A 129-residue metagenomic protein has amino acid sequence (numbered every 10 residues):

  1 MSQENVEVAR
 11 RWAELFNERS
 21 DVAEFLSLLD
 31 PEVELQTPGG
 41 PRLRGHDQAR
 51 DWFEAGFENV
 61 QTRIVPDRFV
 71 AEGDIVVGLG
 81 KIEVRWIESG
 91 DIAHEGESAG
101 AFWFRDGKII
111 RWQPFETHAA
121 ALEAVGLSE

Functional and structural regions predicted by a protein language model:
M1-L28, A124-E129: Short, low-complexity N-terminal intrinsically disordered segments enriched in polar/charged residues
A9-W12, A23-L26, V33, G45 (+4 more regions): Hydrophobic pocket/interface hotspot
L15, V22-D74: A solvent-exposed, acidic/Ser-Thr-rich amphipathic alpha-helical stretch
N59, V84-A93: Short, cysteine-centered beta-strand-loop-beta hairpins and adjacent loop/turn segments enriched in charged/polar
Q61-I64, A93-G100: Short, surface-exposed coil-to-beta transition loops
G73-V84: A short hydrophobic beta-strand element
E97-E123: Short beta-strand edge/turn micro-motifs at domain boundaries
